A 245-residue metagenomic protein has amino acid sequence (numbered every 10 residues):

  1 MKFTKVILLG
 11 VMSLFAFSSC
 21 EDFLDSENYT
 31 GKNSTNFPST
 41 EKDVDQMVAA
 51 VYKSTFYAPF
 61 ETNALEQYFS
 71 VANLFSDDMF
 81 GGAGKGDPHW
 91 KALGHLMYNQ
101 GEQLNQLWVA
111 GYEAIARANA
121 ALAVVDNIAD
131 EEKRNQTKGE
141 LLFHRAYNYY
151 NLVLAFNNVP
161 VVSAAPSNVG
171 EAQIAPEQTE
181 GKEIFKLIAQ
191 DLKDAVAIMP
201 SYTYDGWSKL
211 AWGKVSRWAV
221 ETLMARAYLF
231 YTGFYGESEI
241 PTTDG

Functional and structural regions predicted by a protein language model:
M1-Y29: Bacterial Sec-dependent N-terminal signal peptides
C20-S70, G245: Membrane-proximal, proline-rich intrinsically disordered regions
T30-N33, L96, A164-A172, K209: Short linear capping/connector segments at secondary-structure termini
E41, D45-E61, A83-F156, A172-K186 (+1 more regions): Conserved, well-structured interaction surfaces
L142, E221-M224: TPR/Sel1-like alpha-solenoid repeat signature
V153-L154, P160, T203, F230-E239: Short coil/turn linking the two alpha-helices of tandem helical-hairpin repeats
N158, V162, L210-V220: Aromatic-lined, polymer-binding surfaces characteristic of secreted/periplasmic polysaccharide-degrading enzymes
A165, Q178, Y235-G245: Acidic, serine/threonine/proline-rich low-complexity intrinsically disordered regions
